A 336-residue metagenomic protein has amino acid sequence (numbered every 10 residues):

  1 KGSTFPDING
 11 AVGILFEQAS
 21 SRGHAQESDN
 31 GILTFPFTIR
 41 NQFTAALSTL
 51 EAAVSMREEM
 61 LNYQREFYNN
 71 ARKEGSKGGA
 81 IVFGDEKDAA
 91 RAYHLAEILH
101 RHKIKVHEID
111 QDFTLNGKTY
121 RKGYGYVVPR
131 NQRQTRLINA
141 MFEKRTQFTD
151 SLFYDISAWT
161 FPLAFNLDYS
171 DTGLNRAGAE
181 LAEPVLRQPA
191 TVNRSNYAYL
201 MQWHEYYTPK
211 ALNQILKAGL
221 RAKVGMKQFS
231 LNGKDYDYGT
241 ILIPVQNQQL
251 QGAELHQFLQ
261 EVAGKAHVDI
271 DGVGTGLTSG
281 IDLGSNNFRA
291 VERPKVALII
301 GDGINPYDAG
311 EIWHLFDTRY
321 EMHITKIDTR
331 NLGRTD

Functional and structural regions predicted by a protein language model:
K1-D336: Intrinsic-disorder/low-complexity accessory segments
